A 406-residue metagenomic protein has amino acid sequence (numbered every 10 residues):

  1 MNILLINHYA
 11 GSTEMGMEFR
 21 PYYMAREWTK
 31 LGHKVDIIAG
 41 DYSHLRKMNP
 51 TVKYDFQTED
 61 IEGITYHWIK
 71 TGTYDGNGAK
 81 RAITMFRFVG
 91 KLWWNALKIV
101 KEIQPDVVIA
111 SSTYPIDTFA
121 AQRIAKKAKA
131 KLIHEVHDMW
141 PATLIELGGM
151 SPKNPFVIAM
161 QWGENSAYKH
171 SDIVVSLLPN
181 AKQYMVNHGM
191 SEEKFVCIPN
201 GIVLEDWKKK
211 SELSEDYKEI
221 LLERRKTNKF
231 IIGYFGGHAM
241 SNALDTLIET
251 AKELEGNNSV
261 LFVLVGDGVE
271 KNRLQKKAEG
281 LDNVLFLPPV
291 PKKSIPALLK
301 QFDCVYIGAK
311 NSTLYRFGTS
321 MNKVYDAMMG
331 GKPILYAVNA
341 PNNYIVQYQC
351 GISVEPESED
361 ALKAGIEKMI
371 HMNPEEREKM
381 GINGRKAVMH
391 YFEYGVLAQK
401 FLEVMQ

Functional and structural regions predicted by a protein language model:
M1-T65, L254-E255: N-terminal subdomain of nucleotide-sugar transferases
L97, I116-F119, R123-A128, N154-S176: Membrane-proximal helix-turn-helix segments that form the acceptor-binding/catalytic region of lipid-linked
N180, G201: Carbohydrate-associated surface elements
K226-N242, I248-A251: Conserved donor-binding/catalytic core segment of Leloir-type glycosyltransferases
N242, P291-L298, V305-M328, L335-V346: Nucleotide-sugar-dependent
V265, N272-A297: Nucleotide-activated donor-binding/catalytic signature segment of Leloir-type glycosyltransferases, i.e., the conserved
A340-K368: Change "using UDP/GDP/dTDP sugars" to "using nucleotide sugars
E375-H390: A short, well-ordered alpha-helix in the C-terminal region of glycosyltransferases
